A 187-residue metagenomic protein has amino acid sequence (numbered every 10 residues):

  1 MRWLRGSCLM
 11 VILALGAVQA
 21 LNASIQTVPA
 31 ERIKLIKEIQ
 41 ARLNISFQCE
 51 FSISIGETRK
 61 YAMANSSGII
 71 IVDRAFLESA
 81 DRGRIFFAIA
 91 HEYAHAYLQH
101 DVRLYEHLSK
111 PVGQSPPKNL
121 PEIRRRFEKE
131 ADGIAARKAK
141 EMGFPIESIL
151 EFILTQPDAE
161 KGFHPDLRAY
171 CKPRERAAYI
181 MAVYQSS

Functional and structural regions predicted by a protein language model:
M1-G6: Positively charged n-region of N-terminal signal peptides that target proteins for export
S7-A17: Bacterial N-terminal signal peptides
L21-S187: A Zn2+-metalloprotease active-site environment signal
